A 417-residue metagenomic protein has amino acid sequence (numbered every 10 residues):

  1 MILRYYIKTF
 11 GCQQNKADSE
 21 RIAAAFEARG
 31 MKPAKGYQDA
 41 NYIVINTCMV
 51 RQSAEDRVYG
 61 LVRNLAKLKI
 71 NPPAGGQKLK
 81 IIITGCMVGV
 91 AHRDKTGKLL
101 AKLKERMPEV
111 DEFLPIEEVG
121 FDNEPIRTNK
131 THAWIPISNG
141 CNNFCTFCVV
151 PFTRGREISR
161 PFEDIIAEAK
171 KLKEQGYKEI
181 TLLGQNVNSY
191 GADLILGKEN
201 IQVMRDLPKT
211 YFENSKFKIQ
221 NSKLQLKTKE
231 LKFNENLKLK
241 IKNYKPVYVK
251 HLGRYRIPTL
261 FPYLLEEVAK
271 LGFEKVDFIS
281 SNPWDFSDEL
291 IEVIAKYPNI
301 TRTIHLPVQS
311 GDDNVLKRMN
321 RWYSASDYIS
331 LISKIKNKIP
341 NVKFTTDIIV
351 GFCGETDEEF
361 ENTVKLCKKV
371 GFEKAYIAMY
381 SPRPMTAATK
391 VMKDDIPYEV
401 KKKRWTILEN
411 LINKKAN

Functional and structural regions predicted by a protein language model:
M1-Y190, I195-G197, D206, L260 (+6 more regions): Proteins enriched for Cys/Gly/acidic motifs involved in redox and nucleic-acid/cofactor modification
G11, R29-K32, T47, R154 (+5 more regions): Generic anion/oxyanion-binding catalytic loop in active/binding sites
Q38, I43, K218, L231-F233 (+1 more regions): Intrinsic disorder/low-complexity signature
P72-Q77, I219, K227-K229: Short Gly/Ser/Thr- and charged-rich N-terminal loops/segments that act as flexible capping/hinge elements
L79-G85, V90-H92, E174-N214, K227-D357: Conserved SAM/AdoMet-binding glycine-rich loop
F273-E274, N299, F372, N413 (+1 more regions): Generic structural signal for secondary-structure transition and capping sites
Q309-D313, F344, R383-T389, E409: Short acidic (Asp/Glu) and glycine-rich catalytic loops that position anionic groups and cofactors
